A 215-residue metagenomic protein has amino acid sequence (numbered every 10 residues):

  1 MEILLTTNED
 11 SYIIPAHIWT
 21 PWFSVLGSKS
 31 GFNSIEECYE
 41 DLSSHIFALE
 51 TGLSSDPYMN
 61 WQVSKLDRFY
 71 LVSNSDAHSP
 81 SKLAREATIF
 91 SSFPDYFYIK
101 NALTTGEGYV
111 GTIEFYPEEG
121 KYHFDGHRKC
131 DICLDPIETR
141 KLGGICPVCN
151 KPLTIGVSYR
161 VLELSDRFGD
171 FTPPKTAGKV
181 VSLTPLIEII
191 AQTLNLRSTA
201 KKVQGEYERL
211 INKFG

Functional and structural regions predicted by a protein language model:
E2, P21-G215: Charged catalytic cores and adjacent phosphate/nucleic-acid-binding surfaces used for phosphate/nucleic-acid chemistry
E2-S11: A structural motif corresponding to the C-terminal end of an alpha-helix and its immediate exit/capping segment
S11-I13, L71: Hydrophobic beta-strand scaffold residues
P15-W19: Short, well-ordered beta-to-alpha junction loops that form the rim of enzyme active sites and present histidine/acidic
